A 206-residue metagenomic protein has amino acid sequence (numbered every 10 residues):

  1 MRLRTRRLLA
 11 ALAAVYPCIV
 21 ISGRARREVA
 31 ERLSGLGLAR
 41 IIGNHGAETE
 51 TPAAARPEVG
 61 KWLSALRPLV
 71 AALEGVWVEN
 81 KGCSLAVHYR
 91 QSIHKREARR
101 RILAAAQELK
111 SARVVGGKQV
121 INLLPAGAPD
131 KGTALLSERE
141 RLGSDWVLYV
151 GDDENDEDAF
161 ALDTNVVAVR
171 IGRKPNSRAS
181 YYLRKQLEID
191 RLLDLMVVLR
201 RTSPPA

Functional and structural regions predicted by a protein language model:
M1-K81: Active-site phosphate-binding/coordination module
M1-R2, T49-P52, G132-A206: Mg2+-dependent phosphoryl-transfer enzymes with acidic/Ser/Thr/Gly-rich catalytic loops
R6-A10, L66-R67, I102-L103, L135 (+1 more regions): Short amphipathic alpha-helical segments and helix-helix/interface helices
A25-N44, I93, E97-R113: Substrate-recognition/cap helix-loop segment adjacent to the acidic, metal-dependent catalytic center of Asp-based
I42-P68, V115-S144: Substrate-recognition "cap/lid" segment bordering the active-site pocket of phosphatases
G43, N80, G116, R170 (+1 more regions): Structural signal for conserved beta-strand scaffold positions within catalytic alpha/beta enzyme cores
W77-I93, A112-P125: Charged, glycine-interspersed solvent-exposed loop segments at helix/strand-loop junctions that cap or gate access
